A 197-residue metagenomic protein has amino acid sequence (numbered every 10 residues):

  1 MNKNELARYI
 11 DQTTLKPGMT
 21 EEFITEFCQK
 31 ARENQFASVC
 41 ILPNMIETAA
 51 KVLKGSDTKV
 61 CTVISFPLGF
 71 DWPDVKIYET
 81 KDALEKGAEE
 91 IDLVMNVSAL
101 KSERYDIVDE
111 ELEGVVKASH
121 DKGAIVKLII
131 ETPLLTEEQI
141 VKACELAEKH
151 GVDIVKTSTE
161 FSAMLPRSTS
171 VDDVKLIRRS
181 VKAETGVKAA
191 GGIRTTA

Functional and structural regions predicted by a protein language model:
K3-N34, N44-V187, T195-A197: Alpha/beta enzyme core
A37: Metallocofactor- and cofactor-centric catalytic cores in central/energy metabolism, strongly enriched
C40-I41: Short beta-strand scaffold positions
